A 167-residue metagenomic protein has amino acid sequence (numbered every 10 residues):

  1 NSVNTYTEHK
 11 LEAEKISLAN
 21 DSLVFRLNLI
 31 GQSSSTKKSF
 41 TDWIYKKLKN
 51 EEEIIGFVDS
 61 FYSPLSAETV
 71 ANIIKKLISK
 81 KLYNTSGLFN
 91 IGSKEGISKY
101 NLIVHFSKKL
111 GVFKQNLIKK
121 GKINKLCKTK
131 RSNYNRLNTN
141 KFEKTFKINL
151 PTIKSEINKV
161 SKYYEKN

Functional and structural regions predicted by a protein language model:
V3-Y6, D59: Catalytic tyrosine of NAD(P)H-dependent dehydrogenase/reductases that use a Tyr as the general acid/base
H9: Active-site helix of classical SDR
A13, A19, K75, S79-G87 (+2 more regions): Catalytic phosphate/metal-binding cores of nucleic-acid and nucleotide-processing enzymes, i.e., regions that mediate
K15-Y62, E68-K76: NAD(P)-dependent short-chain dehydrogenase/reductase
I44, I74-I78, I103-F106, I157-Y164: Hydrophobic "lid"/C-terminal helical patch of Rossmann-like NAD(P)-dependent dehydrogenase/epimerase domains
I73, K80-K128: Mid/C-terminal beta-alpha module of Rossmann-like enzyme folds, strongest in SDR-family dehydrogenases/epimerases
N124-T145: A hydrophobic C-terminal alpha-helical subdomain
E143, P151-N167: Amphipathic terminal alpha-helices
